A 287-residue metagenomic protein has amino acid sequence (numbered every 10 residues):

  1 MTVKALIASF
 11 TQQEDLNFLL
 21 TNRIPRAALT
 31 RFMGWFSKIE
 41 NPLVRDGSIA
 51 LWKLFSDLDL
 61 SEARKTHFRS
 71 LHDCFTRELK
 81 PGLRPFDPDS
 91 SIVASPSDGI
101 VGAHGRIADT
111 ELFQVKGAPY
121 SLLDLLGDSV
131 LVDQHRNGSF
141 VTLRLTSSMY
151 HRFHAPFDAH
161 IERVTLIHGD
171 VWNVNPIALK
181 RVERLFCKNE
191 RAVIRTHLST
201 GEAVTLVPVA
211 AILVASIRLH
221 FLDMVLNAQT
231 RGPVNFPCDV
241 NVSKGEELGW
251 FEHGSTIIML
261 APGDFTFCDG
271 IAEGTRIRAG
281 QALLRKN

Functional and structural regions predicted by a protein language model:
M1-N287: Contiguous, well-folded functional domains in the mature portion of proteins
